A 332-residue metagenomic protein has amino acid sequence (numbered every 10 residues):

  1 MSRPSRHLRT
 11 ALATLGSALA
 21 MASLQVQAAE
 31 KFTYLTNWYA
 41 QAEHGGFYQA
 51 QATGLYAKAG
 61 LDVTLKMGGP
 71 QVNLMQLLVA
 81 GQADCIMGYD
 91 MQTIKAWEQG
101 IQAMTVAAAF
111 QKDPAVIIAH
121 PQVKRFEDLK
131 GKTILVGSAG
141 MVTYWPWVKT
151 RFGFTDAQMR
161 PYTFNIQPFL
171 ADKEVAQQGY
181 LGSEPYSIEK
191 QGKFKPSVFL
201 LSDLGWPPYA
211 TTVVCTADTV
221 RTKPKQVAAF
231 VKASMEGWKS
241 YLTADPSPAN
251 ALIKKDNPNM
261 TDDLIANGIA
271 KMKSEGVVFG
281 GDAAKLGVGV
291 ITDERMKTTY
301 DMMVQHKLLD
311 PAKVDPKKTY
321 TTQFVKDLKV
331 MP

Functional and structural regions predicted by a protein language model:
M1-L15: Bacterial N-terminal signal peptides that target proteins for export
M21-Q25: N-terminal signal peptide c-region/cleavage motif recognized by signal peptidases
A29-G182, F199-L201, P207: Short, glycine-/small- and polar/acidic-enriched structural segments that line small-molecule recognition paths
Q41, G68-V72, L135, A139-V142 (+4 more regions): Soluble non-cytosolic domains of exported or imported proteins
M91-Q92, F164-P168, D172-D262: Pocket-lining segment of extracytoplasmic ligand-binding domains
K223-L308: Secondary-structure end/capping motifs
D293-P332: Conserved C-terminal helix/tail region of periplasmic/extracytoplasmic solute-binding proteins
